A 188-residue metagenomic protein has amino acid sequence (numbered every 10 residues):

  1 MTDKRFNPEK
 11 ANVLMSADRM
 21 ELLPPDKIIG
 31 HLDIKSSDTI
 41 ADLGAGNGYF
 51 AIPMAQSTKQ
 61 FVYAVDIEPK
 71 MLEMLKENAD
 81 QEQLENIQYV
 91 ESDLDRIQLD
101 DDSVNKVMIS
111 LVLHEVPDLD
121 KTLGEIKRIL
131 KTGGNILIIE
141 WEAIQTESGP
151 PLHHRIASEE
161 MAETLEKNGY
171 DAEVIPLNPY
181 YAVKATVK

Functional and structural regions predicted by a protein language model:
K10-I28: Conserved SAM-binding loop and adjacent beta-strand
A41, N47-R96: Class I SAM-dependent methyltransferase SAM/SAH-binding core
D95-K106: A short acidic, Gly/Pro-enriched loop at the edge of an enzyme's catalytic core that lines a small-molecule cofactor
N105-D118: A short SAM/SAH-binding and catalytic strip from SAM-dependent methyltransferases
D120-T132: A short glycine-rich, Lys/Arg-flanked "PGG" loop and its adjoining helix->strand segment in the class I
G133-E140: Conserved beta-strand signature within the Rossmann-like core of class I S-adenosyl-L-methionine
P150-N168: Conserved Class I S-adenosyl-L-methionine
Y170, V174-K188: Core SAM-dependent methyltransferase catalytic element
